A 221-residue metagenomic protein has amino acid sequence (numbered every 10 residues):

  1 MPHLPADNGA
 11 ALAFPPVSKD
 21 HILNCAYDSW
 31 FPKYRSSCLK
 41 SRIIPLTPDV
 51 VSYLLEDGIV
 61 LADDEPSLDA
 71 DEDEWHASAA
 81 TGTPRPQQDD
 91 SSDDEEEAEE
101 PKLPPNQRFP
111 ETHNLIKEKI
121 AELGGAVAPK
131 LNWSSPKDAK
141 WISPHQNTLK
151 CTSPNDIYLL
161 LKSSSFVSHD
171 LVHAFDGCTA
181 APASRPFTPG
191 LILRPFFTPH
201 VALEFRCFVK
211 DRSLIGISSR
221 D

Functional and structural regions predicted by a protein language model:
M1-D221: Preference for protein termini
